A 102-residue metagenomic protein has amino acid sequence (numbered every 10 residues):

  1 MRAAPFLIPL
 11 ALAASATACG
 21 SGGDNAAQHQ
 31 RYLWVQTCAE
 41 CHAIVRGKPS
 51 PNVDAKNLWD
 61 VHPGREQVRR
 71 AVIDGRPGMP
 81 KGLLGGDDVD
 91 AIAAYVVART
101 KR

Functional and structural regions predicted by a protein language model:
M1-I8: Bacterial N-terminal signal peptides that target proteins for export
S15-A18: C-terminal motif of bacterial Sec signal peptides marking the signal peptidase cleavage site
G20-G23, C41-G47, I73, V97-A98: Detector for the c-type heme attachment site
A27-R31, V35, A43-A71: Gly/Gly-Pro-rich "capping" loops immediately C-terminal to redox-active cysteine motifs in periplasmic/lumenal
W34-E40, V45, G75-G78, D88: Short pre-active-site segment immediately N-terminal to redox-active cysteine/selenocysteine motifs in thiol-based
D54-R102: Extracytoplasmic electron-transfer domains, predominantly the class I c-type cytochrome c fold
